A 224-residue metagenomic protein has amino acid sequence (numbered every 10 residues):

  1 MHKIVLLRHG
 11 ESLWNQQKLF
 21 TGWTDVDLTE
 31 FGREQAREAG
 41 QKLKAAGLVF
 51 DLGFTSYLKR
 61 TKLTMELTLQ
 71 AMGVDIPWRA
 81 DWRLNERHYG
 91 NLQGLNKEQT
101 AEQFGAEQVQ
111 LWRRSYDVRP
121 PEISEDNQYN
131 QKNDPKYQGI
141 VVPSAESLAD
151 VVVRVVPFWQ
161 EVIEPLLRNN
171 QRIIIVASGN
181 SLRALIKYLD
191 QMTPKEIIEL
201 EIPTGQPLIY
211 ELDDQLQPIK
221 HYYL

Functional and structural regions predicted by a protein language model:
K3-H9: Short, hydrophobic/glycine-enriched beta-strand segments
I4, K62, Q70, D75 (+2 more regions): Active-site-adjacent alpha-helix immediately C-terminal to a catalytic or transition-state-stabilizing loop
E11-V26: Glycine-rich N-terminal loop/short-helix segment of MobA-like nucleotidyltransferase
T29, R33, F54, L58 (+3 more regions): Amphipathic, non-transmembrane alpha-helical scaffold segments
G32-L48, F158-E164: ANL superfamily AMP-binding
G40-Q128, K187-E211, Q215: Phosphate-coordination/substrate-recognition cap region in phosphate-metabolizing enzymes
P121-S147: Glycine-rich phosphate/pyrophosphate-binding loop and adjacent beta-alpha nucleotide/cofactor-binding cores
